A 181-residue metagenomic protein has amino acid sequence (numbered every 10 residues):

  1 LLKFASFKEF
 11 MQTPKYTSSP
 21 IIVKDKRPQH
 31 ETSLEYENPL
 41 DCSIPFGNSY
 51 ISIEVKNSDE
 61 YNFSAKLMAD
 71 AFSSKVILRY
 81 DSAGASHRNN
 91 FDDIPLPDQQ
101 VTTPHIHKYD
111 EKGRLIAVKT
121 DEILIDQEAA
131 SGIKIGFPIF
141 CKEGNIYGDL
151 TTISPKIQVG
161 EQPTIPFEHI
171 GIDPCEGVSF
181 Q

Functional and structural regions predicted by a protein language model:
L1-N57: Charge-rich, low-complexity N-terminal segments
K15, I21, Q29, L40 (+4 more regions): Generic low-complexity segments that are intrinsically disordered, proline-rich and/or Lys/Arg-biased
I53, R79-S82, F140: Generic structural hydrophobic/aromatic packing signal, biased to beta-strands
D59-F63: A generic structural signal for short beta-strands and their flanking turns/coil linkers
S64-Q127: An exposed acidic His-Trp-rich patch
K108-T152: Extended, acidic-biased charged interface segments
I133-Q181: Acidic, proline/glycine-rich low-complexity IDRs
